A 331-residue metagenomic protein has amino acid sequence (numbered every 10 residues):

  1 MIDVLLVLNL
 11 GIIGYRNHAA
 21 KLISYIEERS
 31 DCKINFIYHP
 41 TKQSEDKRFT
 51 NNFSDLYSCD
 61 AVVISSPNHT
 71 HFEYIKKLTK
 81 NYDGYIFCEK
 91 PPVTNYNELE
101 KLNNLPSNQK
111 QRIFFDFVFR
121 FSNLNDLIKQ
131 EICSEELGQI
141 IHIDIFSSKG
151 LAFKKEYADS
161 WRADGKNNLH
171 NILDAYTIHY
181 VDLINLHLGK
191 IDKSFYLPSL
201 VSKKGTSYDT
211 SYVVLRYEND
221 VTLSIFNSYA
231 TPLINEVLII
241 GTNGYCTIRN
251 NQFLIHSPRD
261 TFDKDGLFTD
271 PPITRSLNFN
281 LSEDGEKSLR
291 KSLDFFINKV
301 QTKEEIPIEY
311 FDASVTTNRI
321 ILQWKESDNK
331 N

Functional and structural regions predicted by a protein language model:
M1, L5, I12-I13, Y25 (+7 more regions): C-terminal helix-rich "cap/oligomerization" subdomain common to oxidoreductases
N9-K21: Glycine-rich adenosine-cofactor-binding loop
D46-C59: Short acidic low-complexity segments
A61-I64, F72-R120, E135: Beta-strand-loop-alpha-helix segment that lines the small-molecule cofactor/substrate pocket of alpha/beta enzymes
S66-P67, N227: Short glycine-/small-residue-rich Rossmann-like dinucleotide-binding loops
V118, N243-D312: C-terminal glycine/acidic-rich active-site capping loop/insertion
S122-L197, V201-K204: Predominantly a Rossmann-like dinucleotide-binding segment in NAD(P)-dependent oxidoreductases
A175-L254, R290-V300: Contiguous beta-strand/loop segments that form the cofactor/metal-binding neighborhood of enzyme cores
